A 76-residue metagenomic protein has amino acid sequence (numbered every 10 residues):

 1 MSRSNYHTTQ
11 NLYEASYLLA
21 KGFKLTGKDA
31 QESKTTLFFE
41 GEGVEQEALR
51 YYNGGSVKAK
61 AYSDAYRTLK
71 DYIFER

Functional and structural regions predicted by a protein language model:
S2-N5, A48-R76: C-terminal basic regulatory modules in eukaryotic proteins
R3-K34: N-terminal acidic leader/helix
N11, G43, V57-K60: Poly-acidic low-complexity segments
G22-F23, E40, R50-G54: Surface-exposed beta-strand edges and their flanking turn/coil or helix-capping segments
F23, V44, F74: Residue-level marker of positions within ordered structural domains that often coincide with functionally constrained
A30-L49: Accessory recognition modules or surfaces
